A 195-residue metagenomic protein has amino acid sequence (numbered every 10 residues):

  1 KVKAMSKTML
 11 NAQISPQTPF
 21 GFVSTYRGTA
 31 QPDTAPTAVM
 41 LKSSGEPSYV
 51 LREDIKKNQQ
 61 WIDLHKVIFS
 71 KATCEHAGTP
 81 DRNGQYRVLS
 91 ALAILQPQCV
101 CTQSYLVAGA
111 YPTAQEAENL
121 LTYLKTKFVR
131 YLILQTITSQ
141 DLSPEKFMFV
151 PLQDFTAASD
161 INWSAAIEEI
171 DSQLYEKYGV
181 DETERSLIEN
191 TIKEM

Functional and structural regions predicted by a protein language model:
K1-T102, Y111-I161, A165-E182: C-terminal substrate-recognition regions of SAM-dependent nucleic acid methyltransferases
A108: Canonical phosphoinositide-binding patch of PH/PH-like domains
T183-M195: Short, amphipathic C-terminal "tail helix"
